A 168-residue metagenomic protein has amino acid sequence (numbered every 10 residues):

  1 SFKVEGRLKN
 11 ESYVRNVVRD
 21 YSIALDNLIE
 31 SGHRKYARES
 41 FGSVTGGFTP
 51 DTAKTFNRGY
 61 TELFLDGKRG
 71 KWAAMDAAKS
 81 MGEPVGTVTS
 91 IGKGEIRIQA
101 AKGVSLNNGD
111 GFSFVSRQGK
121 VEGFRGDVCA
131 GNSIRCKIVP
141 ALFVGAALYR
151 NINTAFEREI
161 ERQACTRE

Functional and structural regions predicted by a protein language model:
S1-E168: Surface-exposed amphipathic alpha-helical tracts and adjacent flexible/coil segments at the periphery of soluble enzymes
